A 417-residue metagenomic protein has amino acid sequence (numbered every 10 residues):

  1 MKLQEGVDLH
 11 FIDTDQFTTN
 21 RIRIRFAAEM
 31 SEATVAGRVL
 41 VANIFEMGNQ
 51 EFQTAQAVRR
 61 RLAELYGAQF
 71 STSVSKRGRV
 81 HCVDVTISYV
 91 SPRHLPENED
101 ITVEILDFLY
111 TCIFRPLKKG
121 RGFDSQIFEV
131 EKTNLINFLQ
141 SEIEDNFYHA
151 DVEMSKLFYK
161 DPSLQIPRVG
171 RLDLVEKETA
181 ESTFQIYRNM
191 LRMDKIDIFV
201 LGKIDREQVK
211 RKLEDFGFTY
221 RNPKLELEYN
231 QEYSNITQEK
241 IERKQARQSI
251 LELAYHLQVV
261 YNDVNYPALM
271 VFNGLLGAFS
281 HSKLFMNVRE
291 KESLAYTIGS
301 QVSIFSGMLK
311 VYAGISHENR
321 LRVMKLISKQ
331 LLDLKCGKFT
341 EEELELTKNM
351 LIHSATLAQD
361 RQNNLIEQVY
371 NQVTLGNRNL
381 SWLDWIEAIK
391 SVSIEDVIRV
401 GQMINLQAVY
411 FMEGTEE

Functional and structural regions predicted by a protein language model:
M1-L65, E97, R171-L174, F184-N287 (+2 more regions): His/Glu-rich zincin catalytic helix
I12, T18-S31, A36, Q56-T111 (+7 more regions): M16 family metallopeptidases and their MPP-like homologs
G48-E51, R93-P96, R115-D124: Short, polar/flexible loop-turn hinges at active-site or ligand-entry regions and domain interfaces
R59, R115-L139, L227-Y233, D333-A358: Acidic/histidine-enriched alpha-helical segments
Y110-K118, F216-P223, K329-K338: A common structural junction motif
D124-N189: Compact, aliphatic and Gly/Pro-tolerant "microcore" segments centered on a short helix or tight beta-hairpin and their
N137-S141, T237-I250, I352-Q362: Short, low-order "capping/linker" segments at domain edges
V392-R399: A short, acidic, amphipathic alpha-helical segment used as a generic capping/interface helix at domain edges
